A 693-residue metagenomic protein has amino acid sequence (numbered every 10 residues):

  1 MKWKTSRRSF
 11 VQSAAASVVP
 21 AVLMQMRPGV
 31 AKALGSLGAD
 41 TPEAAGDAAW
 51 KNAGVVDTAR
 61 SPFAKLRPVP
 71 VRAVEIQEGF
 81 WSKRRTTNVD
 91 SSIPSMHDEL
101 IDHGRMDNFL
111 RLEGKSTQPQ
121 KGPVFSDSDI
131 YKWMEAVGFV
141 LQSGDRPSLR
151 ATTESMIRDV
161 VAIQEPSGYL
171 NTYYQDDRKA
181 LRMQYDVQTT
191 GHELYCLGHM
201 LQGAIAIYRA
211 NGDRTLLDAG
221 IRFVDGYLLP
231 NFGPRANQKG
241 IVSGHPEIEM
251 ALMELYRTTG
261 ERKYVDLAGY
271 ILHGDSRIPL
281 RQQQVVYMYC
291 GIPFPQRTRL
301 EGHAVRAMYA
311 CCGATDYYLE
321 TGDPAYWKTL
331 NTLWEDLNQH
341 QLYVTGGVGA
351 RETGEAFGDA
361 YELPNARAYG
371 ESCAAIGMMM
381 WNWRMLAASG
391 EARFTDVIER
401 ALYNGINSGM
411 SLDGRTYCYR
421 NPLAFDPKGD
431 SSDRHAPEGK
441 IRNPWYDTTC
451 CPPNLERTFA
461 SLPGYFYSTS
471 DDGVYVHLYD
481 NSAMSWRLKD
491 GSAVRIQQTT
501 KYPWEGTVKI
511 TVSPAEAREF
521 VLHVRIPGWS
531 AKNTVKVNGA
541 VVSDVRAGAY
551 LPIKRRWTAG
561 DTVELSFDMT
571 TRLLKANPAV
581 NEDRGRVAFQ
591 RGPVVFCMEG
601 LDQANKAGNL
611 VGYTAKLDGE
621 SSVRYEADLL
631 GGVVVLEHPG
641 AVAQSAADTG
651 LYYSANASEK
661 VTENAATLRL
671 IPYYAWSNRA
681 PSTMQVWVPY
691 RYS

Functional and structural regions predicted by a protein language model:
M1-T5, K32: Secretory targeting signals
S9-A33: N-terminal export signals
L37, T41-A53, A268, L330 (+5 more regions): C-terminal beta-rich recognition modules with glycine/proline-rich loops and embedded aromatic residues
P42-P147, A151, L181-A210, P246-K263 (+3 more regions): Aromatic (Trp/Tyr) and acidic
D176, A180, Q184, Q188-G191 (+2 more regions): Asp-box/WD-like beta-propeller blade repeats and closely related beta-sheet repeat scaffolds
I221-P293, R299-A307: Hydrophobic, small-residue-rich alpha-helical packing segments that form membrane-like cores
E519-V537: Beta-strand-rich binding/interaction modules
K536-A540, G592: Short strand-turn-strand beta-turns centered on an Asx-Gly dipeptide
